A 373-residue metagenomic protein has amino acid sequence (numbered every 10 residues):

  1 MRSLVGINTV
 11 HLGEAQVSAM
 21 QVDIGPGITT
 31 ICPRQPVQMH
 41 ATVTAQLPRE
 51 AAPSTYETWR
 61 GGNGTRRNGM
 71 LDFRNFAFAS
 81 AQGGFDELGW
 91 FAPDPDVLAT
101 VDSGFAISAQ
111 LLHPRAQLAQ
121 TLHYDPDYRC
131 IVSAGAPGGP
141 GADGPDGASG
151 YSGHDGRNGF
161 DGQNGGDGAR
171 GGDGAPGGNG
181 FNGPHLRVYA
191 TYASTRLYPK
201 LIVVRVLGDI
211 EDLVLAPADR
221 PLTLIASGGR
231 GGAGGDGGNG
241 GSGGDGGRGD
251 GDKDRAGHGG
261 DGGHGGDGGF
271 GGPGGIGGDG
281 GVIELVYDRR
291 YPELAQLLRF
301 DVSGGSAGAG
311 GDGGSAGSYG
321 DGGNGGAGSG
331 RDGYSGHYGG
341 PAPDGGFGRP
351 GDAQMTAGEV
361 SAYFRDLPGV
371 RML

Functional and structural regions predicted by a protein language model:
M1-Q38, T44-P48, A119-A148: Short S/T/G/P-enriched beta-strand
Q35-A51, T55, I107-A109, V188-T191: Beta-strand-rich structural segments
A45, A109-R115, R289: Surface-exposed loop/turn motifs at beta-strand-loop junctions within extracellular Ig-like and Fibronectin type III
E50-E87: Change to "...patches in solvent-exposed regions of secreted, membrane-anchored, or virion-exposed structural
G84-F85, W90-S103: Surface-exposed, short loops/turns at beta-strand junctions within beta-sandwich domains
L98-P114: Short, aromatic- and glycine-rich surface loops/edge beta-strands on solvent-exposed regions
D127-G183, L201-V282, L294-L373: Glycine-centered low-complexity coil/loop motifs and glycine-rich tracts, especially the flexible linkers
Y189-T191, S227, V286-D288, S303: Feature marks extracellular polysaccharide-active and adherence modules
